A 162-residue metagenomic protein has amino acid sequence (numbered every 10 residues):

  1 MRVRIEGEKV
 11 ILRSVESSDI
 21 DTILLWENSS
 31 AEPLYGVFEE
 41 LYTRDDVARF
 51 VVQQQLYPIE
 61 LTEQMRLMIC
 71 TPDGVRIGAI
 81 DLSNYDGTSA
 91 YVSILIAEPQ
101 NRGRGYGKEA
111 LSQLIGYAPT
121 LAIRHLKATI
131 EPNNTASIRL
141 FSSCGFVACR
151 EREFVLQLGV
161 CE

Functional and structural regions predicted by a protein language model:
M1-I20, E27-S29, R66, C70-E162: Acyl-donor (CoA/ACP) binding surface of acyl/acetyltransferases
L24-E27, G36: Short, flexible helix/strand-to-coil boundary loops that buttress conserved ligand/catalytic motifs in alpha/beta
A31-Q53: Conserved GNAT-fold acetyl-CoA-binding loop/helix
E39-T43, M65, N133: Short, conserved alpha-helical segments within structured domains
Q54-Q55, D81: Short secondary-structure capping micro-motifs at structural edges
Q55-L56, A97: Short beta-turn/strand-loop junction motif enriched in small, turn-promoting residues
Y57-T62: Short loop/turn motifs at secondary-structure junctions and domain boundaries
